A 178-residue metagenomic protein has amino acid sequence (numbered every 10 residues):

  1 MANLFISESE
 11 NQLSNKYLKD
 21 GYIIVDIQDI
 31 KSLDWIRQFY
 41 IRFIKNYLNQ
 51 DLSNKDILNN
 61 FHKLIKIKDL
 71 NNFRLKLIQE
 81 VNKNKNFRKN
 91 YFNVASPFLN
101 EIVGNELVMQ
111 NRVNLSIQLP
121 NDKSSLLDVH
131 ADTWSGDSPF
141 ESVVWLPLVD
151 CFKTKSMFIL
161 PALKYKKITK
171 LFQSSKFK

Functional and structural regions predicted by a protein language model:
M1-I102, E106: N-terminal auxiliary "cap/dimerization" subdomain that precedes the catalytic jelly-roll/cupin core of mononuclear
N3-L4, Y40, G104-M109, V113-I117 (+2 more regions): Generic preference for hydrophobic/aromatic residues in regular secondary structure cores
N11-K16, Y22, N111, L127-V129 (+2 more regions): Broad hydrophobic/π-residue packing in well-ordered secondary structure
Y17-L18, V103, V108-Q110, D122 (+2 more regions): A generic structural signal for short, non-catalytic loop/turn and secondary-structure boundary residues
I24-I27, L107-R112, V143-P147, S156-I159: A structural signal for short, well-ordered beta-strand segments and their strand-loop junctions that often border
I27-Q28, V113, Q118-P120, D132 (+2 more regions): Structured loops at beta-to-helix junctions and adjacent beta-edge loops in soluble globular domains
R88-A131: Hydrophobic alpha-helical segments and helix pairs
S125-K178: Catalytic core of non-heme Fe(II) oxygenases with the double-stranded beta-helix
